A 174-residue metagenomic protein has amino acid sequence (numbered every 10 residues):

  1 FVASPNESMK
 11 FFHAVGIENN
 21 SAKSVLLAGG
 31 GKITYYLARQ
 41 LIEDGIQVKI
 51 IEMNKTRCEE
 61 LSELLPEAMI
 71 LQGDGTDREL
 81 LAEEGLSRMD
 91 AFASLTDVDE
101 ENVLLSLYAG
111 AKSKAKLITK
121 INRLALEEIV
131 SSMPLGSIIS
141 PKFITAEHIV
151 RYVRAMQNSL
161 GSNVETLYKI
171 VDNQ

Functional and structural regions predicted by a protein language model:
F1-Q174: Cytosolic regulatory regions of ion transport systems
